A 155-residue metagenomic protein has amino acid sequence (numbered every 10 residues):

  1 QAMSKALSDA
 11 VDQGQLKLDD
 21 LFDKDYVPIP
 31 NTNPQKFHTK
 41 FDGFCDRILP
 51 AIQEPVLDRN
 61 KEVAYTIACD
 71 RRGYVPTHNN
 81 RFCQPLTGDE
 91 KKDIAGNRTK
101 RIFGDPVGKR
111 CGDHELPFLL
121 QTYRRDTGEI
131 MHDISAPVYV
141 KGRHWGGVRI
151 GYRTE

Functional and structural regions predicted by a protein language model:
Q1-E155: N-terminal membrane-sensor/transducer module of prokaryotic signaling receptors
